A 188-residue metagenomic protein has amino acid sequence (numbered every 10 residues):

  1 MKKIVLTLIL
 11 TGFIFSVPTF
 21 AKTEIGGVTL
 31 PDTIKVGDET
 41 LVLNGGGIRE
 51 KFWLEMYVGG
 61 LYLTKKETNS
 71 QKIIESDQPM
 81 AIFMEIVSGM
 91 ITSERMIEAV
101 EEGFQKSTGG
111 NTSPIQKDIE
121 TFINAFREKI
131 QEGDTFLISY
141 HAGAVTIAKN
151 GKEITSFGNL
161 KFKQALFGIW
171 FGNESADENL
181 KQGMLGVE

Functional and structural regions predicted by a protein language model:
M1-I4: Positively charged n-region of N-terminal signal peptides that target proteins for export
T7-S16: Bacterial N-terminal signal peptides
F20-E188: Terminal leader/tail segments of proteins
